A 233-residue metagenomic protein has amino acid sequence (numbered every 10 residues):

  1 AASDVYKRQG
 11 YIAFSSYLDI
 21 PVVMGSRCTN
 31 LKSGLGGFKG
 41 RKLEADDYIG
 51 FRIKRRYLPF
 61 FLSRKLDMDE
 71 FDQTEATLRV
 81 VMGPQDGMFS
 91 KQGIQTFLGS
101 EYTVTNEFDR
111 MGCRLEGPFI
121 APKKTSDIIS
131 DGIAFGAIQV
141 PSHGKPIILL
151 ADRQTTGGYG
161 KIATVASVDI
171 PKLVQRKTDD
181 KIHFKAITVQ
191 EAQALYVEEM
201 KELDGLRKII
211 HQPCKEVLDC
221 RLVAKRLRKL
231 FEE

Functional and structural regions predicted by a protein language model:
S3-E233: Conserved "landmark" site that anchors the functional core of diverse proteins
